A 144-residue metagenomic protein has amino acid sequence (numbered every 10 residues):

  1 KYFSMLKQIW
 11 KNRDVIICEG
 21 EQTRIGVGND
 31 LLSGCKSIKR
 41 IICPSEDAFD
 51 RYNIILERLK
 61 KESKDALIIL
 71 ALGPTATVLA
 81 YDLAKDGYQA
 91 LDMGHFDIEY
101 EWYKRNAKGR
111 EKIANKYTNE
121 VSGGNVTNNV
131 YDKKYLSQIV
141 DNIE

Functional and structural regions predicted by a protein language model:
K1-I17, D132-N142: N-terminal donor/sugar-recognition subdomains of glycan-related enzymes, prototypically the membrane-proximal stem
F3-K7, G28-N29, A80-A84: Short amphipathic alpha-helical segments and helix-helix/interface helices
I9-I54, R58: Redox- and metal-dependent alpha/beta enzyme cores, enriched for Fe-S-associated oxidoreductases and cofactor-handling
D14, A66-L67: Structural motif
G20-R24, I69-V78, D97: Gly/Ser/Thr-rich loops at beta-strand to alpha-helix junctions that form or flank small-molecule/cofactor-binding
K61-K64: Glycine-rich phosphate-binding loop signature in dinucleotide/nucleotide-binding domains
V78-E144: C-terminal functional extensions of proteins
